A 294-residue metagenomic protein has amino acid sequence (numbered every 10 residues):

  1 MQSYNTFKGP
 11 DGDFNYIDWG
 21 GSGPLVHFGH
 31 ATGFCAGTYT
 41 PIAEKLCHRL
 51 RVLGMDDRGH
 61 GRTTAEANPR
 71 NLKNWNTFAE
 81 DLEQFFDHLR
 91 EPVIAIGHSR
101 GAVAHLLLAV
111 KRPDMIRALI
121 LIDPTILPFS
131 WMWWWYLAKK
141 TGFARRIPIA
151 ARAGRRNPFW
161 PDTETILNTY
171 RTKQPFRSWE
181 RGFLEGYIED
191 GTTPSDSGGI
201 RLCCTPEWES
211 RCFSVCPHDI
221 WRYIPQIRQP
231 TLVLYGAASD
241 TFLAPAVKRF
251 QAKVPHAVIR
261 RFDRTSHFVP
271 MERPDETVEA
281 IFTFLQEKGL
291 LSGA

Functional and structural regions predicted by a protein language model:
M1-G29, C47-R51, P69, R90-P92 (+2 more regions): Alpha/beta-hydrolase fold catalytic core
D18-A67, F85: Conserved HGGG/HGGXW glycine-rich cap/lid loop of the alpha/beta-hydrolase fold
G29-A31, H98, Y235: The conserved beta1-alpha1 loop
D57-I96, W135-A138, E279: Active-site loop/oxyanion-hole signature of alpha/beta-hydrolase fold enzymes
E91-W134: Conserved hydrolase catalytic core segment
W131-D196: Helix-rich cap/lid subdomain of alpha/beta-hydrolase
G182, E189-A252, R261: Conserved serine/cysteine hydrolase catalytic core
F262-P274, V278: Catalytic histidine-centered segment of alpha/beta-hydrolase-like enzymes
